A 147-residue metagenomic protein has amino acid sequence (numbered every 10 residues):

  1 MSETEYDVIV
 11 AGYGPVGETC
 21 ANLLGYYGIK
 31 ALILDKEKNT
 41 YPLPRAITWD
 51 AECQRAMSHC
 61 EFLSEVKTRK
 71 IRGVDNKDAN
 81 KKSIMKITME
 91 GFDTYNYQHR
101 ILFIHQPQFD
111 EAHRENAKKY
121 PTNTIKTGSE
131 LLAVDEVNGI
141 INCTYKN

Functional and structural regions predicted by a protein language model:
S2-V16: Beta1/beta-strand and adjacent pyrophosphate-binding region of the FAD-binding site in flavoprotein oxidoreductases
I9-A11, G25-R45: Glycine-rich FAD pyrophosphate-binding loop
E18-T19, A51: Short alpha-helical segment within the catalytic ATP-binding CA
C20-I29, Y120: A short, Lys/Arg-enriched amphipathic alpha-helix followed by its capping loop at the start of a domain
R45, D50-R114: Active-site-adjacent segment of FAD-dependent monooxygenases/related oxidoreductases
N123-T124: Short, conserved active-site loop motifs that form the nucleotide-linked donor/cofactor pocket
T127-I141: A conserved short coil-to-beta-strand element within the FAD-binding core of flavoproteins
C143-N147: Short, intrinsically disordered, charge-balanced linker/junction segments flanking boundaries in proteins
